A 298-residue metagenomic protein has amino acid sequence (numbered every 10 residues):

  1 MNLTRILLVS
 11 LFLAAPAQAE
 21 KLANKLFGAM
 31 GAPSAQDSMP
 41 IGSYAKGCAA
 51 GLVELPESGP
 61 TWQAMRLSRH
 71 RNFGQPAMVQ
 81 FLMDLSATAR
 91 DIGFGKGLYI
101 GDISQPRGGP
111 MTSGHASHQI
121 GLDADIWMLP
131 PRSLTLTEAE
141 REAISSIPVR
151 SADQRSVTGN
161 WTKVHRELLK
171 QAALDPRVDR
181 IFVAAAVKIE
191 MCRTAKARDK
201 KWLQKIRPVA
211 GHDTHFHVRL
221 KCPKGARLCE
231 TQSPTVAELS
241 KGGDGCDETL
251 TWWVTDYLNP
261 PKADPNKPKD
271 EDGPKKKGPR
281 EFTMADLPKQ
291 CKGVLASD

Functional and structural regions predicted by a protein language model:
M1-R5: Positively charged n-region of N-terminal signal peptides that target proteins for export
I6-A14: Bacterial N-terminal signal peptides
A15-A19: Sec/Tat signal peptide C-region and signal peptidase I cleavage site
L22-A23, L136-D298: Catalytic cores and adjacent binding grooves of peptidoglycan-active enzymes
F27-M30, F81-G114, R180-L203: Extended, low-complexity, intrinsically disordered C-terminal regulatory tails of eukaryotic serine/threonine kinases
A32-G101, W161-Q171, D175-V178: Active-site acidic/histidine clusters and adjacent loop/turn architecture that either coordinate catalytic ions
I92-G93, S117-L122, A173-L174, V209-H212: Extracellular/periplasmic catalytic domains that process cell-envelope and extracellular macromolecules
S113-P130: Short, surface-exposed glycine/acidic/tryptophan-bearing loops
